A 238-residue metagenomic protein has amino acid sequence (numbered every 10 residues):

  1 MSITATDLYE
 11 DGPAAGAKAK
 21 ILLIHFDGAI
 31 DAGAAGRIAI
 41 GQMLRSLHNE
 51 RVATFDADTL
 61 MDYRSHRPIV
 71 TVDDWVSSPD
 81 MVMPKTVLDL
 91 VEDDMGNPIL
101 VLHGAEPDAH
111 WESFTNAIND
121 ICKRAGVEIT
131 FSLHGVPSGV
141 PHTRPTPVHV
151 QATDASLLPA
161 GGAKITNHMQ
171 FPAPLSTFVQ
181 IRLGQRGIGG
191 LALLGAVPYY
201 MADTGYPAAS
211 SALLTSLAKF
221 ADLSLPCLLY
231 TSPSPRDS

Functional and structural regions predicted by a protein language model:
S2-G104: N-terminal short beta-loop-beta anion/metal-coordinating cradle
D27-A29, M61, A105-D108, G135-S138 (+1 more regions): Acidic, glycine-rich active-site loops and adjacent beta-strand->loop/helix elements that engage anionic groups
I38-M43, A117-D120, A208-S211: Short, solvent-exposed amphipathic alpha-helical segments in soluble enzyme and RNA/protein-processing domains
A53, L100-L102, F131, G189-L194: Hydrophobic/aromatic beta-strand patches that form the interior of the parallel beta-sheet core in alpha/beta enzyme
N97, A105-S156, V179: Internal, conserved structured core segments that host functional sites
G139-F220: Catalytic cores of processing enzymes, dominated by hydrolases/peptidases, characterized by acidic/His-rich
L223: An acidic, glycine-/histidine-flanked metal-binding catalytic module
Y230-D237: Conserved small/polar residues in nucleotide/adenosyl-binding loops
